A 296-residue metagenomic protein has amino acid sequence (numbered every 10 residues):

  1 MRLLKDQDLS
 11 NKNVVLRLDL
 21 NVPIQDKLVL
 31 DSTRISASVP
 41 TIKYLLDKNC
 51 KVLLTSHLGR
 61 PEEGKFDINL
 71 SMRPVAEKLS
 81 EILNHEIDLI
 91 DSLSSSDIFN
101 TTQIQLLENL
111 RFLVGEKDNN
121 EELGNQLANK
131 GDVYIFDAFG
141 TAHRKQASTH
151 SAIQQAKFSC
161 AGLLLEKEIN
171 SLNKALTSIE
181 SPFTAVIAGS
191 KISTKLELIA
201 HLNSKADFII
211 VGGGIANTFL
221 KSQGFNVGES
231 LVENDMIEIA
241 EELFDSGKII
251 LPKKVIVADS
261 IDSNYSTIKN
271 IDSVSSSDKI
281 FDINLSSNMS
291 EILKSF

Functional and structural regions predicted by a protein language model:
M1-F296: Active-site loop-to-helix "anion-binding N-cap" substructures in soluble metabolic enzymes
